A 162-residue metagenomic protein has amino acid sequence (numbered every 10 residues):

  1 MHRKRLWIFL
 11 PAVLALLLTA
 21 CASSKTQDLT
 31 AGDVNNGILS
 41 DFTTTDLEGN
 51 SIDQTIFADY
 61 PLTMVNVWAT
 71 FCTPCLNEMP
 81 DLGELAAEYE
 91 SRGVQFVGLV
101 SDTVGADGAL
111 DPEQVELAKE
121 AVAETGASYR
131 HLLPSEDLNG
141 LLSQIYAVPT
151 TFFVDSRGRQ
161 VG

Functional and structural regions predicted by a protein language model:
M1-L10, Y129: Bacterial N-terminal signal peptides that target proteins for export
L17-A20: C-terminal motif of bacterial Sec signal peptides marking the signal peptidase cleavage site
A22-K25: Bacterial signal peptide processing site
D41-T63: A short beta-strand-turn-helix
G49, C72, V154-V161: Short, glycine-anchored, charge-dense loop/turn motifs used at functional sites
P61-T63, W68-F71, T103, A147: Short pre-active-site segment immediately N-terminal to redox-active cysteine/selenocysteine motifs in thiol-based
V67-E84: Conserved redox-active cysteine motifs that mediate thiol-disulfide chemistry, especially di-cysteine Cys-X(1-2)-Cys
P112-S156: Short, internal strand/loop/helix patches that form the active-site neighborhood or redox-interaction surface
